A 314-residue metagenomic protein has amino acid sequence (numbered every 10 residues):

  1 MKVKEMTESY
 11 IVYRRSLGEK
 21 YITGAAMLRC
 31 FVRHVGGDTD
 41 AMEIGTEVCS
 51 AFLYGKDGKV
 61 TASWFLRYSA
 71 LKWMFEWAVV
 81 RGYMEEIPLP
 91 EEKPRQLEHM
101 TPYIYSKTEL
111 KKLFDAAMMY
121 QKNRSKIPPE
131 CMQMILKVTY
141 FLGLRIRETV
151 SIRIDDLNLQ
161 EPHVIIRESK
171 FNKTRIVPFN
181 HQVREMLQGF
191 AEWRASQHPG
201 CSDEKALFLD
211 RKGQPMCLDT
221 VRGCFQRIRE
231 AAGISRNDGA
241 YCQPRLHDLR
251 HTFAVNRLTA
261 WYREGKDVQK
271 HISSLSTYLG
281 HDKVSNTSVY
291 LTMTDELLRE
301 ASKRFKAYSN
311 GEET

Functional and structural regions predicted by a protein language model:
M1-T314: Conserved catalytic core of the tyrosine transesterase superfamily
